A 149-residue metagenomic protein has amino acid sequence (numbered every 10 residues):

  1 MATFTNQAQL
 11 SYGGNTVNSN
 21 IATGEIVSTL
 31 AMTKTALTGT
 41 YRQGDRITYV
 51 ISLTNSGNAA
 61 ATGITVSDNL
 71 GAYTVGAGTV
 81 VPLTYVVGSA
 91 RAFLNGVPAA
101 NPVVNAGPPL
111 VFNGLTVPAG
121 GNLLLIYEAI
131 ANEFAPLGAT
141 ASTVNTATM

Functional and structural regions predicted by a protein language model:
M1-M149: Exported/extracytosolic protein signature
